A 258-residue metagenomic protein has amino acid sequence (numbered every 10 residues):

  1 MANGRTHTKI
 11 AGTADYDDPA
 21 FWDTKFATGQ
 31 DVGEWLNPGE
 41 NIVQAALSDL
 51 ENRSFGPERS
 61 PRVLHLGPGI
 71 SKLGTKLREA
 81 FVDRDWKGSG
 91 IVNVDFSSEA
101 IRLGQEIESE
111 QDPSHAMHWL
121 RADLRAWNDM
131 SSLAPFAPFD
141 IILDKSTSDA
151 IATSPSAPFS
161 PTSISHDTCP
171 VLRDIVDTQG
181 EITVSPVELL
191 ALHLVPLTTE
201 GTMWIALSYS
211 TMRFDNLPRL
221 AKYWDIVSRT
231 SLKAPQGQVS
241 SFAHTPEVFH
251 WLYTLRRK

Functional and structural regions predicted by a protein language model:
M1-N41, A45: N-terminal, positively charged/glycine-rich alpha-helical extensions of SAM-dependent methyltransferases
E34-S60, K76, A80: Conserved alpha-helix/loop element of class I SAM-dependent methyltransferases that forms part of the SAM/SAH-binding
R62-W127: Class I SAM-dependent methyltransferase SAM/SAH-binding core
D129-I142: A short acidic, Gly/Pro-enriched loop at the edge of an enzyme's catalytic core that lines a small-molecule cofactor
D144-S148, T153: A short beta-strand submotif of the Rossmann-like class I SAM-dependent methyltransferase core that lines
S160-E200: A short glycine-rich, Lys/Arg-flanked "PGG" loop and its adjoining helix->strand segment in the class I
E200-A221: Conserved Class I SAM-dependent methyltransferase catalytic core
D215-K258: Class I S-adenosyl-L-methionine
